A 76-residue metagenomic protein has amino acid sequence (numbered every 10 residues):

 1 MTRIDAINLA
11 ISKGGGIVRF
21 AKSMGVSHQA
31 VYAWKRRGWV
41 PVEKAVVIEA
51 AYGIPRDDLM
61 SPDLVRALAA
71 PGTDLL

Functional and structural regions predicted by a protein language model:
I4-L9, V18, A33, E43-V46 (+2 more regions): Short, charged recognition helix plus adjacent turn of helix-turn-helix-like nucleic-acid-binding domains
G14, P41-V42: Generic non-transmembrane alpha-helix signal with a bias for helix starts/N-cap capping motifs
G25-W39: Recognition helix of helix-turn-helix/homeodomain-like DNA-binding domains that insert into the DNA major groove
